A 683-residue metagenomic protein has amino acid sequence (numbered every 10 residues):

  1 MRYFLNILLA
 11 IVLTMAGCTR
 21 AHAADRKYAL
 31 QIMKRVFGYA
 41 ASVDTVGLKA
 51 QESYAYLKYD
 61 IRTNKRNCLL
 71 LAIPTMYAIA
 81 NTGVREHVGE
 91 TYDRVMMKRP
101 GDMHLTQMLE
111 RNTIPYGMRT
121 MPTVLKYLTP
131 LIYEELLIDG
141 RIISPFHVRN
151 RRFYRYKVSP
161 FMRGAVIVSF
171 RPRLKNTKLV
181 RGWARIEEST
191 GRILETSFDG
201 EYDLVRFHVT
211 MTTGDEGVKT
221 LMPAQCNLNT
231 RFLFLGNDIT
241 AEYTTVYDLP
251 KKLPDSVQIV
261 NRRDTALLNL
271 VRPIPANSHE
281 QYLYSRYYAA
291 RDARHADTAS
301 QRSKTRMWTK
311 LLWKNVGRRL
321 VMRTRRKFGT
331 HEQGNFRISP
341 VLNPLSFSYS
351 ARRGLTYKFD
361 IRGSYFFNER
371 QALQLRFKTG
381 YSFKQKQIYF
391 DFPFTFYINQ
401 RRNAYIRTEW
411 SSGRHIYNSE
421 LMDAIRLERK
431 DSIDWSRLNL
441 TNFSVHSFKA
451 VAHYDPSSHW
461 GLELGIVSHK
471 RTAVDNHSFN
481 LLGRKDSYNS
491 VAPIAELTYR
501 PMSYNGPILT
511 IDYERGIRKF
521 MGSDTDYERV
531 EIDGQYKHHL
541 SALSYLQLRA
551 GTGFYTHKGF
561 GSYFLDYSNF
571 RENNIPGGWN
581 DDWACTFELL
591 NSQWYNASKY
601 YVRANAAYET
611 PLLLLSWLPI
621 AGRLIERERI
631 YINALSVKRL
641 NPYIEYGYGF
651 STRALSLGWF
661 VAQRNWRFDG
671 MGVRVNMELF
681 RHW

Functional and structural regions predicted by a protein language model:
H22-A165, R173-L179, A241-S348, N439 (+8 more regions): Structured extracytoplasmic
R155-V158, R163-R262: Gly/Pro-enriched, hydrophobic low-complexity segments that function as extracytoplasmic propeptides/linkers
F170, L194-G200, L228, F336-Y349 (+12 more regions): Transmembrane beta-strand segments that form the barrel wall of outer-membrane beta-barrel proteins
V209, D238, Y389-F392, S419-I425 (+6 more regions): Outer-membrane beta-barrel translocator domains and adjoining extracellular loop/strand segments of Gram-negative
R319-I338, A351, F366-Q374, N399-I406 (+6 more regions): Short loop/turn motifs that connect adjacent beta-strands in outer-membrane beta-barrel proteins
R353-Y357, K386-F390, S444-F448, S487-P493 (+6 more regions): Residues that define the transmembrane beta-barrel architecture of outer-membrane proteins
Y357-G363, F392-F396, A450-P456, I466 (+8 more regions): Residues on the lipid-exposed face of transmembrane beta-strands in outer-membrane beta-barrel proteins
Y405-M422, I433-L440, Y504, I508-L614: C-terminal outer-membrane beta-barrel translocator/porin domains of Gram-negative envelope proteins and their
